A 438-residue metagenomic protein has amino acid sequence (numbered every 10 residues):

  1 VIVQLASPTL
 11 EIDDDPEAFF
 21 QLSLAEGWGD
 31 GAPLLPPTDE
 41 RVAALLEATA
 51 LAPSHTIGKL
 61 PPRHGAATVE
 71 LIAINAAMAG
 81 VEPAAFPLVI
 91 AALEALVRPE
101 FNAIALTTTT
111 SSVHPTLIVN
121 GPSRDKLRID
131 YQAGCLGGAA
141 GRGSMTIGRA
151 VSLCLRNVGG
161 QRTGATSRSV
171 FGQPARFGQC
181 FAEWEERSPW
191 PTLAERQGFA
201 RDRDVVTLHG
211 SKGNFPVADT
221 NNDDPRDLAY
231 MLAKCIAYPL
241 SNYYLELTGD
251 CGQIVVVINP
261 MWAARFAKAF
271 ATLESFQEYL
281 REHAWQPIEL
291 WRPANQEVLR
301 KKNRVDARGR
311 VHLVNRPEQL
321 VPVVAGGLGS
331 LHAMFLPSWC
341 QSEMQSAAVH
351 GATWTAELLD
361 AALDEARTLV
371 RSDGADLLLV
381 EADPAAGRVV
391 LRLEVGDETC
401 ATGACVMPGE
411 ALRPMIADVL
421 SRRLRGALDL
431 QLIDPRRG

Functional and structural regions predicted by a protein language model:
V1-H350: Non-transmembrane, aqueous-exposed alpha-helical and coiled segments at domain scale
D39, A348-G438: Domain-level signature for proteins that mediate thiol-based redox and metal-cofactor handling
